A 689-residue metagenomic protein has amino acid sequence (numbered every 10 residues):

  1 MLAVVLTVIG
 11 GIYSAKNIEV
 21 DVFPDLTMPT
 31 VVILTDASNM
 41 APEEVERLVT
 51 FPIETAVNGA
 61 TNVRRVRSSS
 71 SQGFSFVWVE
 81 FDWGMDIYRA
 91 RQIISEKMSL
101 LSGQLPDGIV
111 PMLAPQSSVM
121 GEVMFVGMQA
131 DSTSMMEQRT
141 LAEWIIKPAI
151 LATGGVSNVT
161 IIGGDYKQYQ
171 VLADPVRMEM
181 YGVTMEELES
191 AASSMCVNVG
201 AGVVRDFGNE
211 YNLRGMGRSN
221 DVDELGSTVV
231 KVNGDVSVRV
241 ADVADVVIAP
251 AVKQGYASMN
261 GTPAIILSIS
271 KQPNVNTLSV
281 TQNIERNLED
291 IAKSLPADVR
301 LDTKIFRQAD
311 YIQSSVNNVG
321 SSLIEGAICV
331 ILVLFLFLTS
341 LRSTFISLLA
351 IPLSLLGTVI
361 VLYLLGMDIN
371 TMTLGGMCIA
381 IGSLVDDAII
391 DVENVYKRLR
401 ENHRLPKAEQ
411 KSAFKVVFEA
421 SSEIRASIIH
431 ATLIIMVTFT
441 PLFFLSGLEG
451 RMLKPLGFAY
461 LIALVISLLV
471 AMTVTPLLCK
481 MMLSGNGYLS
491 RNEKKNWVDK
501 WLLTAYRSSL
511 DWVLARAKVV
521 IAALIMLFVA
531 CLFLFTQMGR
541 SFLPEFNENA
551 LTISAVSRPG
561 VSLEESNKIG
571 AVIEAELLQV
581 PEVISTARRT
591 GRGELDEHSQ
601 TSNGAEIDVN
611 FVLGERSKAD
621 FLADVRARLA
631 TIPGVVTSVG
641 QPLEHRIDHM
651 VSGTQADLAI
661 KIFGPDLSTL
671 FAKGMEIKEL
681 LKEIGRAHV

Functional and structural regions predicted by a protein language model:
M1-A327, I369, R451, R626 (+3 more regions): Membrane-proximal extracytoplasmic
M1-V20, S422-I424, N492-P544, I584 (+3 more regions): Signature of alpha-helical transmembrane segments and their immediate interfacial
L6-A41, L100-D107, Y363, M367 (+5 more regions): Transmembrane helices with small-residue packing motifs
G11-A15, R300-L301, I328-F337, L341-K397 (+1 more regions): Hydrophobic transmembrane alpha-helices and their membrane-interface caps in long multi-pass transport proteins
Q308, L332-F337, L355-M372, I429-K480: Hydrophobic, glycine/alanine-rich multi-pass transmembrane helices and their short helix-loop junctions in large
I312, V316, V392, R398-H430 (+1 more regions): Helix-loop junctions and hydrophobic alpha-helical segments within the transmembrane domains of large membrane
L524-R628, A656, P665, I677-L680: Juxtamembrane segments of multi-pass membrane proteins
A687-V689: Conserved small/polar residues in nucleotide/adenosyl-binding loops
